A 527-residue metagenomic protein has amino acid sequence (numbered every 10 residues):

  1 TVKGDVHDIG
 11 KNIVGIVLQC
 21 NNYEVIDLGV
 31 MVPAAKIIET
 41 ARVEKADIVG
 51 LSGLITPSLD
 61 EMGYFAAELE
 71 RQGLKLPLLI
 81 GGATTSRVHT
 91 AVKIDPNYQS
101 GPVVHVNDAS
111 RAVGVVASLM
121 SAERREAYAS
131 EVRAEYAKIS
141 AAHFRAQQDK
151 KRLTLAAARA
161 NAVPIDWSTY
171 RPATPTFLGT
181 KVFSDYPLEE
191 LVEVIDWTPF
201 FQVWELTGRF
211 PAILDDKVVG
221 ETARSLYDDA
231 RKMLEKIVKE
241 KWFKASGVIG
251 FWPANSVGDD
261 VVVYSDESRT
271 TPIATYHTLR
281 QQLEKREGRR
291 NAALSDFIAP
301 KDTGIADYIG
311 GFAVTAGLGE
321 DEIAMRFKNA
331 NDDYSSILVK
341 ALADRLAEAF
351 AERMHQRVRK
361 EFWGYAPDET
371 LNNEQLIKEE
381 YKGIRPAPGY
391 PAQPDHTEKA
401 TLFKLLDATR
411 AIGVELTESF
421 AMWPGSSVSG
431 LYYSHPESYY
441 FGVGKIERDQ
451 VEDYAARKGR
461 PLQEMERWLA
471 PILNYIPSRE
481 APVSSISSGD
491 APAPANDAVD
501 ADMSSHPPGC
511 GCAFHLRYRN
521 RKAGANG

Functional and structural regions predicted by a protein language model:
T1-K3, I13, G29-V32, G50-S58 (+7 more regions): Active-site proximal loops enriched in glycine and acidic residues that flank catalytic Cys/His/Asp and coordinate
T1-L51, D260, L283-N291, I298-T370 (+2 more regions): ATP-dependent carboxylate/acyl-activation modules
K11-N21, D27-N97: Cofactor-cradling patches in redox/metallo enzymes
F65, L69-P77, G82-R145: Conserved phosphate-handling catalytic cores of large alpha/beta enzymes
L69-A91, F177-I213, I446, V451 (+2 more regions): Amphipathic alpha-helical packing elements
D108-S336, A341, K360-F362: Active-site loops and adjacent core secondary-structure elements that bind or stabilize anionic groups
K151-N161, D166, P461-L462, E466 (+1 more regions): Acidic, low-complexity intrinsically disordered tails
G247-G258, Q356-A456, L462-Q463, R467-A470: Compositionally biased, low-complexity/repeat regions
